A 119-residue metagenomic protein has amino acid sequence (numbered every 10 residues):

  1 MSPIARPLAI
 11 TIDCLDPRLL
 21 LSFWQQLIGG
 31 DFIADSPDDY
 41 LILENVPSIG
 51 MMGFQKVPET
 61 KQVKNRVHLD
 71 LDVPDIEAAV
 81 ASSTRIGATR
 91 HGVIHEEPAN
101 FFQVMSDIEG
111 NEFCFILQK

Functional and structural regions predicted by a protein language model:
S2-I12, I33-A34, D38-E44, I49-Q55 (+1 more regions): Vicinal oxygen chelate
P7, R66-H68: Eukaryotic phosphotyrosine signaling hubs
T11-D13, D70-D72: Short hydrophobic/aromatic beta-strand micro-patches that form the beta-sheet surface supporting nucleotide- or nucleic
D16-D31, A79, S83-T84: Amphipathic alpha-helical segments
D16-P17, D75, F102: Residue-level preference for nonpolar/small residues embedded in alpha-helices
V57, D72-P74, Q118: Beta-hairpin (beta-strand-turn-beta-strand) motif
T60-V63: Short glycine/serine/proline-enriched coil/turn segments at secondary-structure junctions
P74-D75, E96: Short beta->alpha connector loops
